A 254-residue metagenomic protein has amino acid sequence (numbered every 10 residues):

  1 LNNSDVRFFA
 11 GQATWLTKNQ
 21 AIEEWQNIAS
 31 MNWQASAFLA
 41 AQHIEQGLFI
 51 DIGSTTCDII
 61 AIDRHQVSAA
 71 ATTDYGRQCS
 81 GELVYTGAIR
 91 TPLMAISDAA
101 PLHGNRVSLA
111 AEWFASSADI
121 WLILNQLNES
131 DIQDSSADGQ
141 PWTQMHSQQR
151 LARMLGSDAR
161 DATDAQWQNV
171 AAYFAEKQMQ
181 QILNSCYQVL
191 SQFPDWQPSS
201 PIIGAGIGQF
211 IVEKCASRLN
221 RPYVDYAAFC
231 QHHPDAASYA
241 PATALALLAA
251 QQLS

Functional and structural regions predicted by a protein language model:
L1-I50, I60-S254: Nucleotide/phosphate-binding catalytic cleft detector across ATP-hydrolyzing and phosphate-transferring enzymes
T55: Conserved Rossmann-like nucleotide-cofactor binding loop
